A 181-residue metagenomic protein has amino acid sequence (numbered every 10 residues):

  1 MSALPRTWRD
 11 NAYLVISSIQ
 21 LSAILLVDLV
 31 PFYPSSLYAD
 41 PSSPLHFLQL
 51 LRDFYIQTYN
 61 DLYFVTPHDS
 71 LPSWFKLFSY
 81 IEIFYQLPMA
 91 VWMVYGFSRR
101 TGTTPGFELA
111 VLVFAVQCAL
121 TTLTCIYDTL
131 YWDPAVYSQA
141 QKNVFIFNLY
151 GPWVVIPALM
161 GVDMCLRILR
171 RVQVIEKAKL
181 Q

Functional and structural regions predicted by a protein language model:
P5-Q20, T103-Q117: Interfacial segments of alpha-helical transmembrane regions
W8-P44: N-terminal signal-anchor transmembrane alpha helix
S22-L26, V116-I126: Aromatic-anchored segments of alpha-helical transmembrane domains
F32-N60, P134-S138, R171-Q181: Interhelical loop segments of eukaryotic multi-pass membrane proteins
H46-V94, V113-V116: Core segments of alpha-helical transmembrane spans in multipass integral membrane proteins
A90-L109: Juxtamembrane helix-break-helix junctions at the cytosolic face of small multi-pass alpha-helical membrane proteins
Q139-V154: Individual transmembrane alpha-helices with interfacial aromatic-anchor signatures
G151-D163: Hydrophobic cores of alpha-helical transmembrane segments in multi-pass inner/ER membrane proteins, independent
